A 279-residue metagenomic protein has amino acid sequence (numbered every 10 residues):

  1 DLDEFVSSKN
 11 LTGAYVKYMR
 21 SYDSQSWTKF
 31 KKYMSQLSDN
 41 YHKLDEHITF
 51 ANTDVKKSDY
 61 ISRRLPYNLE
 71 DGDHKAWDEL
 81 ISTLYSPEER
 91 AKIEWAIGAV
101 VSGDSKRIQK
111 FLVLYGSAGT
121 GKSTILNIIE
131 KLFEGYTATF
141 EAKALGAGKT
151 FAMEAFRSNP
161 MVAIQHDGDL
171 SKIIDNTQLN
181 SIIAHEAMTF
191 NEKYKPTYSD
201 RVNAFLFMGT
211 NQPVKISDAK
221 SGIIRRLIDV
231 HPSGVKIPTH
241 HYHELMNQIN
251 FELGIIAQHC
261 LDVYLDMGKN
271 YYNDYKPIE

Functional and structural regions predicted by a protein language model:
D1-T120, T124-E279: Feature primarily recognizes SF3-like P-loop helicase cores of small DNA viruses
